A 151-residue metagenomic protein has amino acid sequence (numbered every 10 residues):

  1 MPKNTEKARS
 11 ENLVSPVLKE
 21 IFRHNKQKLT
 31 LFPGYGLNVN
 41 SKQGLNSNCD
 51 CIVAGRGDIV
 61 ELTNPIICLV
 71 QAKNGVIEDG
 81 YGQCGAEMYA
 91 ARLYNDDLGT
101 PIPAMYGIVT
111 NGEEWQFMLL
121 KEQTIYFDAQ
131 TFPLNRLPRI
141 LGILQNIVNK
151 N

Functional and structural regions predicted by a protein language model:
M1-A104, Q116-N151: A short, conserved, highly charged catalytic patch centered on acidic carboxylates
V109-Q116: Short, conserved secondary-structure transition motifs
